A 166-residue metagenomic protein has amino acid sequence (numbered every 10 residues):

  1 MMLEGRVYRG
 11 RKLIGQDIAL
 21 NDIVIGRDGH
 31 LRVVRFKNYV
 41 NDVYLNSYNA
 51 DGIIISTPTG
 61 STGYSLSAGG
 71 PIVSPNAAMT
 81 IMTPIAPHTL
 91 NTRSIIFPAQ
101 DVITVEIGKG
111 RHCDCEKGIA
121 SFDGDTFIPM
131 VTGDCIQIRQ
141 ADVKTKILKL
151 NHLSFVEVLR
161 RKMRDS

Functional and structural regions predicted by a protein language model:
M1, A19, R32-V34, N49-A50 (+6 more regions): A generic structural signal for well-ordered coil/turn residues at beta-strand boundaries that shape enzyme active-site
M1-D51: Catalytic core of DAGKc-family lipid kinases
R6-G10, Y39, S56, G108 (+1 more regions): A generic structural motif
V7-R9, G29, T59-S61, A86-P87 (+1 more regions): Glycine-rich beta-alpha junction loops
I18-L20, I85-P87, K117-S121: Short Pro/Gly-enriched beta-strand edge/turn motifs at strand-loop
I25, N41-Y44, R93-S166: ATP/nucleoside-binding phosphotransfer catalytic cores, i.e., glycine-rich phosphate-binding loops
R32, S61-Y64, T89-L90, H112-D114 (+1 more regions): Short, acidic Gly/Pro/Ser/Thr-rich loop/turn segments
N46-A50, I55-N91: Gly/Ser/Thr-rich active-site loops/lids in small-molecule metabolic enzymes that frequently grip phosphoryl groups
